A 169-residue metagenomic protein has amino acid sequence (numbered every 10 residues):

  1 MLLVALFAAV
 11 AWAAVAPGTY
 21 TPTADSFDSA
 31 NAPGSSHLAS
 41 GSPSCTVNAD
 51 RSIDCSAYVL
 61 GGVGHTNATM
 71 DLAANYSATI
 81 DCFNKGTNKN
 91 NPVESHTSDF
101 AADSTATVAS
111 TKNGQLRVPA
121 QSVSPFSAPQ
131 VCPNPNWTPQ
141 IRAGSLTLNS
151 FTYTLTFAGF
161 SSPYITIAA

Functional and structural regions predicted by a protein language model:
M1-A14: Sec-dependent, cleavable N-terminal signal peptides
A14-A169: Mature extracytoplasmic or otherwise solvent-exposed domains
